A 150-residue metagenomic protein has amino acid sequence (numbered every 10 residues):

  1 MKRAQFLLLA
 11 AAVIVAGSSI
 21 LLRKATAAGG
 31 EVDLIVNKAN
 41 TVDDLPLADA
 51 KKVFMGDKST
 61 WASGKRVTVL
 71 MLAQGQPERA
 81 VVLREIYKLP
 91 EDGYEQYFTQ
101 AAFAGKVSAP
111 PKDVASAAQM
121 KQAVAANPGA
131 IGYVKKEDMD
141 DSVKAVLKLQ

Functional and structural regions predicted by a protein language model:
M1-K2, L22: N-terminal targeting/docking segments
R3-L7: N-terminal export leaders
A10-V13: Short, linear, compositionally biased motifs with a strong N-terminal bias
V15-K24: C-terminal segment of classical bacterial N-terminal signal peptides
A25-Q150: Flexible loop/hinge segments at secondary-structure junctions
